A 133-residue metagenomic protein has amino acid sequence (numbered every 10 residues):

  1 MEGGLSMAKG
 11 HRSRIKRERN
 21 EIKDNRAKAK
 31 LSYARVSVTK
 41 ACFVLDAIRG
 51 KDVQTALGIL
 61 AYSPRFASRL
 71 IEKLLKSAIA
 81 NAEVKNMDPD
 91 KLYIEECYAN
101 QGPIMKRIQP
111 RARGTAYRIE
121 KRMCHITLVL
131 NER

Functional and structural regions predicted by a protein language model:
E2-Y98, M123-R133: Ribosome large-subunit tunnel/peptidyl-transferase-proximal elements
G102-R133: Strongly charged
